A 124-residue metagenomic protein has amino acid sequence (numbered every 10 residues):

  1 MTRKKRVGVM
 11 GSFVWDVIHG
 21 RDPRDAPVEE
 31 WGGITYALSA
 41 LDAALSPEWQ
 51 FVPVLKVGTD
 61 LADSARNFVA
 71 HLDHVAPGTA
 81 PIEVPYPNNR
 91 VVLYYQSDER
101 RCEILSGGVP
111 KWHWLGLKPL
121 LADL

Functional and structural regions predicted by a protein language model:
M1-D25: Positively charged, low-complexity intrinsically disordered leader regions
G8, A37-A40, P53: Small-side-chain structural scaffolding
G11, W31-G33, G58: Glycine-centered flexibility sites
W15-R24, L45-L124: Conserved N-terminal subdomain of the carbohydrate kinase-like
P23-D42: Short catalytic helix/loop segments, enriched in acidic residues and glycine and frequently bearing histidine
